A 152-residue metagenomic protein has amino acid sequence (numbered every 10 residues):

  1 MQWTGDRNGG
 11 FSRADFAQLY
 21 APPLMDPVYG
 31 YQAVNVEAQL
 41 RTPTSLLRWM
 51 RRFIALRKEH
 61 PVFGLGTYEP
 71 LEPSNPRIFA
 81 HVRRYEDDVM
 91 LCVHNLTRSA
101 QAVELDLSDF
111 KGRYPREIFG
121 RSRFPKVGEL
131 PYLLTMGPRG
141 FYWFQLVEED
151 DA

Functional and structural regions predicted by a protein language model:
M1-M90, L96-Q101: Loop/helix patches that line or flank the sugar-binding groove of alpha-linked glycan CAZymes
T4, D106-S108, G137: A structural detector for beta-sheet-dominated domains
N95, L107-D109, E148: A short beta-strand motif that forms part of the nucleic acid-binding face of small beta-barrel RNA-binding folds
L96, R121, L146: Residues immediately flanking
S99-A102, F124-P125, D151-A152: A short local loop/turn or secondary-structure capping micro-motif enriched for an aromatic residue
A100-G120: Beta-strand-rich binding/interaction modules
F119-V127: Short, structured beta-strand/loop micro-motifs enriched in basic residues and often containing a Trp
G128-A152: C-terminal beta-strand-rich structural cap/linker in extracellular carbohydrate-active enzymes
